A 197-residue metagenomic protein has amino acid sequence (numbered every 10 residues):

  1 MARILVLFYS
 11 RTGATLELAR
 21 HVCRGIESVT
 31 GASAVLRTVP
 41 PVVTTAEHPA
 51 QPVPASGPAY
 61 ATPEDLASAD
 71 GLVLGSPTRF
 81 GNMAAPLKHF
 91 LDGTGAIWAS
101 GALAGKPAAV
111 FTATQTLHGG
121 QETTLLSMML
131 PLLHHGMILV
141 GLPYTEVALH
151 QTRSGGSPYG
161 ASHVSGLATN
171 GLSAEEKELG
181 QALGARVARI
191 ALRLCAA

Functional and structural regions predicted by a protein language model:
M1-A102, G156, H163-A197: N-terminal beta1-alpha1-beta2 submodule of the flavodoxin-like/Rossmannoid cofactor-binding fold
A104-S154: Short, glycine-/small-residue-rich phosphate/pyrophosphate-handling segment
